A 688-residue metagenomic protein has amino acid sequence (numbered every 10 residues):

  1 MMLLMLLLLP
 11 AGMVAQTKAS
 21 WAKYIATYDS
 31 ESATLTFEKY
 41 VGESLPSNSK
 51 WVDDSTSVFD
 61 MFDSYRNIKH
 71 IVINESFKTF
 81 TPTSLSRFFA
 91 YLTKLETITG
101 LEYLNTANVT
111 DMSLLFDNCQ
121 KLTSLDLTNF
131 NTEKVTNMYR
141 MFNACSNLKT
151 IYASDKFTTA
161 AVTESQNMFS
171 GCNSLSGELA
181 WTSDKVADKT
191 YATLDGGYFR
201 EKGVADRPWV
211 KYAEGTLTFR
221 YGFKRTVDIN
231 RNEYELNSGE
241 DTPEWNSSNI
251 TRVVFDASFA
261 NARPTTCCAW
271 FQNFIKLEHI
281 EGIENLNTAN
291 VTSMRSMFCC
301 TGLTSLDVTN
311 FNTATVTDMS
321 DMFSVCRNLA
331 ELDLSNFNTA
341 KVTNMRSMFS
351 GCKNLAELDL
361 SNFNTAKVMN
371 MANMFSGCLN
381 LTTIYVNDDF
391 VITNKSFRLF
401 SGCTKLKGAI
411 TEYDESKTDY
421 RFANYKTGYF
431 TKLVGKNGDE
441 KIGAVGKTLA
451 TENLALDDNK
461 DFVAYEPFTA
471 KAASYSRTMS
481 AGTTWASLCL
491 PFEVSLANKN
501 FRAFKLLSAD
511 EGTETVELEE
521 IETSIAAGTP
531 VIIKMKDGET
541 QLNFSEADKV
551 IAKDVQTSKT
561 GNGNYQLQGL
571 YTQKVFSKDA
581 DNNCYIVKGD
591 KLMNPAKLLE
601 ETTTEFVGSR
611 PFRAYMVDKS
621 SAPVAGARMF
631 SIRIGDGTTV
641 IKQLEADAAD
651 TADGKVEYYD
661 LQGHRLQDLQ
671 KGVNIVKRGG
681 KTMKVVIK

Functional and structural regions predicted by a protein language model:
M1-Q16: Bacterial Sec-dependent N-terminal signal peptides
Q16-I25, S170-L217, G402-G446: Extracellular/surface-exposed low-complexity segments
A26-Y28, S32-P82, T216-T265, A269-W270: LRR flanking "cap" motifs
L35, N67-F80, T93-T110, Q120-T136 (+9 more regions): Structural signature of tandem-repeat unit edges
Y40-L45, N173-S176, G222-V227, T404-L406 (+2 more regions): Acidic glycine-/aspartate-rich tracts in secreted/extracellular proteins
G197-F199, F430, A527-K534, V673-K681: Append "Rare intracellular matches occur via the same short Y/T/C beta-strand/loop motifs
V434-K499, E520-K591, T604-I641, V686-I687: A short, polar beta-strand/turn micro-motif
L507, G637-K688: C-terminal outer-membrane/trafficking sorting elements
